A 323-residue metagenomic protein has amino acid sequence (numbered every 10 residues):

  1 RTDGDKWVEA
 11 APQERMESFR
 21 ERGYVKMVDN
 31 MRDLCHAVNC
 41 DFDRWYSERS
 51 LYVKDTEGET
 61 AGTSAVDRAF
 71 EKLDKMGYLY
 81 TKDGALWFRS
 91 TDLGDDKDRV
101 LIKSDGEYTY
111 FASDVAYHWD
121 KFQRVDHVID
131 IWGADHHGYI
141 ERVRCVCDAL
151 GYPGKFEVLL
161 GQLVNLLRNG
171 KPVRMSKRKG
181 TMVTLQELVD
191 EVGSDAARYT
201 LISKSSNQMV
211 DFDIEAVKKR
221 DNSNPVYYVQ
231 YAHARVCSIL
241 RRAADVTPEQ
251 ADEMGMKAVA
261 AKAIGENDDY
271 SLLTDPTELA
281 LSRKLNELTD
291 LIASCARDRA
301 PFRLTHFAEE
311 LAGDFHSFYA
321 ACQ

Functional and structural regions predicted by a protein language model:
R1-Q323: Non-catalytic interaction-recognition regions
